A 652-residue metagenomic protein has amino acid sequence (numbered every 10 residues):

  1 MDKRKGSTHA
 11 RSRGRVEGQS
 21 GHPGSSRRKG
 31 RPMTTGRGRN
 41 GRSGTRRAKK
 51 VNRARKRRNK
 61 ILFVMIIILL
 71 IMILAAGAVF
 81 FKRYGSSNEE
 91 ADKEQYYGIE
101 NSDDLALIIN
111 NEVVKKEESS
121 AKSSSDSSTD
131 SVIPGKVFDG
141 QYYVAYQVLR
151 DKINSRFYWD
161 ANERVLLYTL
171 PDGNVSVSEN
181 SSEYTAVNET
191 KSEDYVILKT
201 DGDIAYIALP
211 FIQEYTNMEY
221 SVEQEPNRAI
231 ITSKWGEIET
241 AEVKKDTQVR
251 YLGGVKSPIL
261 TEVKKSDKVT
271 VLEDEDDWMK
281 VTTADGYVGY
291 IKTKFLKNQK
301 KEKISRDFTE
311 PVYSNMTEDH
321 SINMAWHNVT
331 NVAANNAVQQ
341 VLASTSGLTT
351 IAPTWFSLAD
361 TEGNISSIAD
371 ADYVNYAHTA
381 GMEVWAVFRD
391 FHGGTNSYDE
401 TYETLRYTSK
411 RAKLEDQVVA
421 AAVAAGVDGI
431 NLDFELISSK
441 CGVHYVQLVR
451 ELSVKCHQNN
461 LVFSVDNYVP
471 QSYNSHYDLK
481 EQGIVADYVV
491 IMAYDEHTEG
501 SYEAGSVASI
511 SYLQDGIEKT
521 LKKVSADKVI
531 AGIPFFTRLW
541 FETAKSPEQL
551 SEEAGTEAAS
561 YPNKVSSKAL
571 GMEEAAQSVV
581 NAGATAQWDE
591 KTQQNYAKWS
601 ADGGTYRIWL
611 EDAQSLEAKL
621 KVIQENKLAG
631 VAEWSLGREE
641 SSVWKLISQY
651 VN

Functional and structural regions predicted by a protein language model:
M1-R53: N-terminal targeting leaders characterized by basic, low-complexity, disordered sequences that direct proteins
R55-E275, I304-T317: Primary recognition of N-terminal secretory signal peptides and signal-anchoring hydrophobic helices
K303-Q417: Glycan-recognition patch characteristic of GH18 chitinases/ENGases and related GlcNAc/peptidoglycan-binding proteins
R306, G393-T395, E400, T537-K619 (+1 more regions): Glycan-binding loop/region signatures in secreted carbohydrate-active enzymes
V329-T345, T408-V423, Q471-L479, E611-Q624: Short, acidic/polar
I351, L432, V489, A531 (+2 more regions): Conserved, mostly hydrophobic/aromatic
W355, K413-H444, I491-E503, A632: Active-site groove signature of glycoside hydrolases
T361-I368, D416, G442-Q577: Substrate-binding surface in catalytic domains of secreted glycosidases
